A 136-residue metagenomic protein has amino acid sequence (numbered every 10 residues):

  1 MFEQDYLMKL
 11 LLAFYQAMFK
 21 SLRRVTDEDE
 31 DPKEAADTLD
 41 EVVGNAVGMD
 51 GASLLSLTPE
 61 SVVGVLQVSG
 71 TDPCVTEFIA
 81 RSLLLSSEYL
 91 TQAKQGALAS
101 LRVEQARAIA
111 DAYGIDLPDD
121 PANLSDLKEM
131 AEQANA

Functional and structural regions predicted by a protein language model:
M1-T76, M130-A136: N-terminal alpha-helical interaction modules that lie
Y6, V25-D27, L84, L90-T91 (+1 more regions): Hydrophobic/aromatic side-chain positions at a characteristic register within alpha-helices of tetratricopeptide repeats
A13-F14, K20-S21, I79, S86-Y89 (+2 more regions): Structural register within alpha-helical repeat arrays
Q16, V75-F78, S82, D119-L127: The tetratricopeptide repeat
P32, A36-V47, A97-I115: TPR/TPR-like (Sel1-like) alpha-helical repeat modules
V47-A52, A112-L124: Boundary/linker segments of alpha-helical solenoid repeat arrays
G70-V75, Y89-L98, D116-P118: Short acidic, glycine/proline-enriched loop segments that cap or flank alpha-helices
S82, Y89, L127-A134: TPR/TPR-like alpha-solenoid repeats
